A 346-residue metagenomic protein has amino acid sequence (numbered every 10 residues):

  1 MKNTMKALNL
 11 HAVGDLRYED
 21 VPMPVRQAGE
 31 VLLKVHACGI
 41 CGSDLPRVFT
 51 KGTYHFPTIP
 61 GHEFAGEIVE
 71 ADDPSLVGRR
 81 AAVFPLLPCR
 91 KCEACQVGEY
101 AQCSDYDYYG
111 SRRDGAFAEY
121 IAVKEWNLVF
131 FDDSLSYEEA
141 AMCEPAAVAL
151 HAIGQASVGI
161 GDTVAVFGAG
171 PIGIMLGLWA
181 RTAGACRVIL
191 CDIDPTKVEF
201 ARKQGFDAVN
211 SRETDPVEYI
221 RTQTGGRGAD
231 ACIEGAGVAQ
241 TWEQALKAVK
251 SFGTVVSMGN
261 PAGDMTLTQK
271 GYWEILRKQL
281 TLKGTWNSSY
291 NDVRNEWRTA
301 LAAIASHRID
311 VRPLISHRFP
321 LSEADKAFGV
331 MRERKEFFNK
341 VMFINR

Functional and structural regions predicted by a protein language model:
K2-N3, T222, G226, V256-S257 (+3 more regions): C-terminal capping/lid region of NAD(P)-dependent oxidoreductase domains
P24-C38, K51-E93, D132-S134: Glycine-rich beta-strand-centered segment in the early N-terminal region that forms part of a ligand/cofactor-binding
E63, R79-R80, A94, Y120 (+2 more regions): Residue-level marker of beta-strand positions
L87-F167: NAD(P)H dinucleotide-binding glycine-rich loop of Rossmann-like/cofactor-binding domains, especially the beta1-alpha1
L135-T214, E218: Mid-domain Rossmann-like dinucleotide-binding core that forms the NAD(H)/NADP(H) cofactor-binding site
A156, E199, Q204-L280: Glycine-rich cofactor phosphate-binding loops and adjacent beta1-alpha1 units of small-molecule cofactor enzyme domains
M265-I315, K326: C-terminal substrate-binding/catalytic core of Rossmann-like NAD(P)-dependent dehydrogenases/reductases
